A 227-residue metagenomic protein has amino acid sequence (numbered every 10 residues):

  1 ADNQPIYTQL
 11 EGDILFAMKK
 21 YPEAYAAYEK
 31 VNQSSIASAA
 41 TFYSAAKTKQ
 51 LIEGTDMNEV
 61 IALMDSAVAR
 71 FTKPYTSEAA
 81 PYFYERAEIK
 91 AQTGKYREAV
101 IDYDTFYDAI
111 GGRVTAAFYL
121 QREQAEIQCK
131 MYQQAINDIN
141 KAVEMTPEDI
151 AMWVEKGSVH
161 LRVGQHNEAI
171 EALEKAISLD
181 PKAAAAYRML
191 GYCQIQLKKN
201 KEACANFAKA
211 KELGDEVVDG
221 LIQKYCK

Functional and structural regions predicted by a protein language model:
A1, Q33-S34, R70-P74, A109-G111 (+3 more regions): Structural marker of alpha-solenoid helical repeat scaffolds
Q4-I6, A37-A40, Y75-P81, V114-A117 (+3 more regions): Helix-start (N-cap) detector for alpha-helical repeat units in TPR-like alpha-solenoids, especially tetratricopeptide
L10, S44, E85, Q121 (+3 more regions): Canonical tetratricopeptide repeat
A17, L51-E53, Q92, Q128 (+4 more regions): Register position in tetratricopeptide repeats
K30-V31, A67, P74, T105-F106 (+3 more regions): Canonical positions in the second alpha-helix
